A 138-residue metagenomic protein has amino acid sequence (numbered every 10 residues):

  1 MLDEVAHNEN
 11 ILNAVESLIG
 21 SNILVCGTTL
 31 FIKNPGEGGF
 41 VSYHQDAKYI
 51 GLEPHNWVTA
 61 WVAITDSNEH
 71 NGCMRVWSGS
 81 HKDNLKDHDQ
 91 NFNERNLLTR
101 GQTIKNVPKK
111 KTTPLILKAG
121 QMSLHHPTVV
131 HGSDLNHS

Functional and structural regions predicted by a protein language model:
M1, E37-G39, Q45-D46, A60 (+3 more regions): Glycine-rich, flexible loop/turn motifs
M1-L52: Non-heme Fe(II)-dependent double-stranded beta-helix
N10, T59, P108: Short, conserved clusters of charged catalytic residues that mark active-site and nucleotide-handling motifs
A14, D46, A60-A63, V129-G132: Short, hydrophobic/aromatic alpha-helical segments in well-folded domains
L18, H44, G51-E69, I116-A119 (+1 more regions): Short, conserved beta-strand element in jelly-roll/cupin
L30-E37, A47-K48, H55-N56, I64-E69 (+1 more regions): Short acidic/polar capping segments at secondary-structure boundaries
S67-D134: Double-stranded beta-helix
N136-S138: Short, compositionally biased
